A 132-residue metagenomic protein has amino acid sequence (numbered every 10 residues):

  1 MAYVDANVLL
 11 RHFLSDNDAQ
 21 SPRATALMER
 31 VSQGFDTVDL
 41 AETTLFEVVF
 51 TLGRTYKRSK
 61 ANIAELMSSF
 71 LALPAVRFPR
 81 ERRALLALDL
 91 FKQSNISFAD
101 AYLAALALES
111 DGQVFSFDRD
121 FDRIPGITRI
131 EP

Functional and structural regions predicted by a protein language model:
M1, A104-P132: Acidic, PIN/NYN-like endoribonuclease modules and their adjacent C-terminal/linker elements
M1-L40, T55-S68: Short, well-structured N-terminal submotif of metal-dependent ribonuclease cores
D5, L40-A41, I96-S97, D118 (+1 more regions): Histidine- and aromatic-rich ligand-binding microenvironments
R11-F13, T51, I124: Residues that scaffold the ATP/ADP-binding catalytic core of kinase and kinase-like folds
A41-T44, R83: Short, conserved alpha-helical segments within structured domains
V49-G53, L71, L88: Amphipathic alpha-helical segments within well-ordered protein domains
P74-F115: Active-site neighborhoods of divalent-metal-dependent phosphate/nucleic-acid chemistry enzymes
